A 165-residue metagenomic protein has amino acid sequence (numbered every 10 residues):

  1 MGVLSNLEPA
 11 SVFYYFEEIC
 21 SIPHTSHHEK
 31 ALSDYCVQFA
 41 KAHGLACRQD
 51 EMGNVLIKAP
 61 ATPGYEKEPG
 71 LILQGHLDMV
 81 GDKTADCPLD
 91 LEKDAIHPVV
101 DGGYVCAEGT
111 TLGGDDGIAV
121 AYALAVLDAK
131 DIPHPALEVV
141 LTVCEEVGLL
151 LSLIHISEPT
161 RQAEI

Functional and structural regions predicted by a protein language model:
M1-I22, I156: N-terminal hydrophobic or amphipathic helices/low-complexity stretches enriched in small/hydrophobic/Pro/Gly
S5, P9-V12, T25, E29 (+2 more regions): Generic structural signal for well-ordered, non-membrane alpha-helical segments in soluble metabolic enzymes
P9, E17, S21-T25, K41-A46 (+2 more regions): Generic secondary-structure signature for well-ordered alpha-helical cores
T25-P69: A non-catalytic alpha/beta surface segment that caps or lines the substrate-entry region of metallo-dependent hydrolase
M52-I57, P135-E145: Short, glycine/charge-rich beta-strand/loop segments that flank catalytic centers and engage negatively charged groups
P60-Y65, V147-L153: Charged, often glycine-rich, active-site loop that binds/positions anionic groups
Y65-A136, L141, L153: Active-site metal-coordination/substrate-binding segment of hydrolases, especially metallo-dependent peptidases
I154-I165: Single conserved hydrophobic/aromatic residue that forms the stacking wall/gate of nucleotide- or nucleobase-binding
